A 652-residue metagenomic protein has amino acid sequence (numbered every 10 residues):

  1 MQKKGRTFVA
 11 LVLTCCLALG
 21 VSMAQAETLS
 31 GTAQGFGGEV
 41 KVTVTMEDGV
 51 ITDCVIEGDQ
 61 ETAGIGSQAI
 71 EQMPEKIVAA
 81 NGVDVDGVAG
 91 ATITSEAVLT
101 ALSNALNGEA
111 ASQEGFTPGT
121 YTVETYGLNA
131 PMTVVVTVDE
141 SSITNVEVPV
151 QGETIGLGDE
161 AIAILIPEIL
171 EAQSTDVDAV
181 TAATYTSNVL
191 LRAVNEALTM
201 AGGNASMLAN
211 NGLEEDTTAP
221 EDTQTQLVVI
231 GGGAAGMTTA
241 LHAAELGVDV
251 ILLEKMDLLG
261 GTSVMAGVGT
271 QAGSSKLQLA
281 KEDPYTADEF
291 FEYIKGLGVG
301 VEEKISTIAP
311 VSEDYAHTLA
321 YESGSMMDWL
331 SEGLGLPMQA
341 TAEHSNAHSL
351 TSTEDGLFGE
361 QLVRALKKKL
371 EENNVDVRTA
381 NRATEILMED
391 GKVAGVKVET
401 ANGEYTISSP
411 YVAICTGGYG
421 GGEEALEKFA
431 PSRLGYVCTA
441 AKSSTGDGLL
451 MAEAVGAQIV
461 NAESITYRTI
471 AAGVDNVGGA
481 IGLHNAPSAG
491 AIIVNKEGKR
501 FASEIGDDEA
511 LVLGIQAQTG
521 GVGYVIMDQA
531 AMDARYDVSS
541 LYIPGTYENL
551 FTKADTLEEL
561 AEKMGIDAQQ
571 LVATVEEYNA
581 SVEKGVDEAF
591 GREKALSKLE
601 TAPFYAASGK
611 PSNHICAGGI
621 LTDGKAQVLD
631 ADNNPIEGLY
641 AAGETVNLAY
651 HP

Functional and structural regions predicted by a protein language model:
E27-E214: Active-site- and interface-proximal helix/loop "cap" or "latch" segments in soluble metabolic and energy-transducing
D222-T225, A401-Y411, P635-I636: Core beta-strand elements of the Rossmann-like FAD/NAD(P) dinucleotide-binding domain in flavoenzyme oxidoreductases
Q224-L252: N-terminal Rossmann-like FAD-binding beta1-loop-alpha1 element of flavoenzymes
L258, V264-D376, A491-I493, E497-R500 (+1 more regions): Conserved N-terminal/central alpha/beta ligand/cofactor-binding core
D355-P410, L449, V455: Helical element adjacent to the flavin cofactor pocket in flavoenzyme catalytic cores
E385, Q570-A649: A glycine-rich dinucleotide-binding beta-alpha-beta segment and adjacent secondary-structure elements that constitute
I407-A472, A626: Glycine-rich loop(s) and the adjacent beta-strand/alpha-helix scaffold that form part
L449-M451, Q458-I566: An anion/pyrophosphate-binding glycine-rich loop and adjacent beta-alpha core in soluble alpha-beta enzymes
